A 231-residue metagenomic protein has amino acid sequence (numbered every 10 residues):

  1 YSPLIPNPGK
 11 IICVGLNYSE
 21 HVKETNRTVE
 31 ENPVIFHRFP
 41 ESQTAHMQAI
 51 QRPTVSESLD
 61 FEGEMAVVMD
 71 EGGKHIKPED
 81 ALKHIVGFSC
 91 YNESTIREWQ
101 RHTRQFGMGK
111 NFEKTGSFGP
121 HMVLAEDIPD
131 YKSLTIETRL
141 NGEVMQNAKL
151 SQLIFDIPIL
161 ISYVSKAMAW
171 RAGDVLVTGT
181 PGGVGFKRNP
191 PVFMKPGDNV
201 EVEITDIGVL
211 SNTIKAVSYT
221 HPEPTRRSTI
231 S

Functional and structural regions predicted by a protein language model:
Y1-P3, K23-N26, I50-L59, E64-M65 (+3 more regions): A generic local secondary-structure boundary/capping motif
Y1-P53: Extended, compositionally biased flexible segments
N7-G9, E30-P33, F39, V55-S56 (+5 more regions): Short coil/turn connectors at secondary-structure junctions
C13-V14, H37, D60-D70, Y91-E93 (+2 more regions): Short beta-strand segments
E20-H21, R27, R97-P222: Catalytic-pocket segment enriched in acidic/His residues
V34-R52, K74, K114-V123, P181-G185: Short catalytic-site patches enriched in acidic/histidine residues that coordinate or position cofactors/metals
M69-Y91: RNA pseudouridine synthases
Y219-P222, R227-S231: Single conserved hydrophobic/aromatic residue that forms the stacking wall/gate of nucleotide- or nucleobase-binding
